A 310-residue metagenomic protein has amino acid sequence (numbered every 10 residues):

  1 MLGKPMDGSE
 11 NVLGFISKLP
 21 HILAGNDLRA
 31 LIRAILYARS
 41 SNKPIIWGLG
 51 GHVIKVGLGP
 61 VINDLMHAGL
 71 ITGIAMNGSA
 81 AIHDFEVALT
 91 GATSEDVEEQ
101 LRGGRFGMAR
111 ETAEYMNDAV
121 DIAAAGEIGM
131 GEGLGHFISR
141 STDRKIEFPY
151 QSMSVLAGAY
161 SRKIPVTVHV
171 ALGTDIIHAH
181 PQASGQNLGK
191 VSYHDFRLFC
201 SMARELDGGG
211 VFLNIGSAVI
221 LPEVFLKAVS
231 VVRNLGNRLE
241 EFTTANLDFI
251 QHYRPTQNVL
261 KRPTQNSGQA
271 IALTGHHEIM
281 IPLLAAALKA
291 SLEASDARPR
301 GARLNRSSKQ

Functional and structural regions predicted by a protein language model:
P5-P20, G25-A125: Metabolite-binding pocket within alpha/beta catalytic cores that recognizes anionic/polar moieties
R29-P44, G158-R162, M202-G208, D296: Glycine-rich phosphate/diphosphate-binding loops that line cofactor/substrate pockets in enzymes
G48-L49, G73-N77, M108, K145 (+3 more regions): General beta-strand structural signal in soluble alpha/beta enzymes
G57-V61, D84-G91, H178-Q182, V224-K227 (+1 more regions): Short acidic, glycine/serine/threonine-rich loops at helix termini
S79-D84, T174-I177, Q251-Y253: Short gly/pro/ser/thr-enriched loop/turn and capping motifs at secondary-structure boundaries
I128-D195: Internal active-site segments that recognize and position negatively charged phosphoryl groups and nucleotide moieties
L198-S201, G208-V211, A218-K309: C-terminal functional extensions of proteins
